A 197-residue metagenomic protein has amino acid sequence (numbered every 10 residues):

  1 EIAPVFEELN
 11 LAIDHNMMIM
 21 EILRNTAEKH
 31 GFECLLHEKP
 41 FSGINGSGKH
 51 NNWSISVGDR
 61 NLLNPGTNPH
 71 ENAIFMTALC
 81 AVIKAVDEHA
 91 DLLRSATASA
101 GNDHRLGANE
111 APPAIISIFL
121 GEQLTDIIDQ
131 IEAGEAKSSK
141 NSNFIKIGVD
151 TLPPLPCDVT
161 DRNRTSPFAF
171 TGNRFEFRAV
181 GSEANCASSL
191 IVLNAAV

Functional and structural regions predicted by a protein language model:
E1-V197: Active-site capping/gating regions of soluble enzymes
